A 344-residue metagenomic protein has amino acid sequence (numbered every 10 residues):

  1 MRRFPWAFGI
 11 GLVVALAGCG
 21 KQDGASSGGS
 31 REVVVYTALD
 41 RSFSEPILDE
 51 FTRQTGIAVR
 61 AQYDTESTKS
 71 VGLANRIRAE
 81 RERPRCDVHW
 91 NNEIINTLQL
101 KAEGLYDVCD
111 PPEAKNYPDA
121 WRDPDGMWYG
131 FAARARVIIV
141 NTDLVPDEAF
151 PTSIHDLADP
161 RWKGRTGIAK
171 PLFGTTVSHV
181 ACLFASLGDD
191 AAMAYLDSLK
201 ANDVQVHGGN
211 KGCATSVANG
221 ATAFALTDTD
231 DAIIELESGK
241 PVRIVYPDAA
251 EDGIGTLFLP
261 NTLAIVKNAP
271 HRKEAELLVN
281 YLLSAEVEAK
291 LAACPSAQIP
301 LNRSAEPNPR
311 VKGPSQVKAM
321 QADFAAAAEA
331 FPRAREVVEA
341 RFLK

Functional and structural regions predicted by a protein language model:
C19-L98: Early extracytoplasmic/lumenal segment of secretory-pathway proteins
Y36-L39, Y63, P124-W128, V140-D143 (+4 more regions): Short beta-strand->loop
P84-H89, D107-I138, H155, R165-I168: A structural signal for short loop-to-beta-strand junctions that line the ligand-binding cleft of periplasmic/secreted
L100-V108, D119-G126, E235-D248: Ligand-binding "clamshell"
A133-R134, Y195-K200, V206-H207, K240-R272: Periplasmic-binding protein-like
V137-L144, A181, A185, F258-H271 (+1 more regions): A bilobed periplasmic-binding-protein/Venus flytrap-type ligand-binding module shared by bacterial periplasmic
P171, T175-S178, C182-P247: Ligand-binding pocket segment of bilobal, Venus flytrap-like solute-binding proteins
N261-A322: Mature extracytoplasmic/periplasmic domains
